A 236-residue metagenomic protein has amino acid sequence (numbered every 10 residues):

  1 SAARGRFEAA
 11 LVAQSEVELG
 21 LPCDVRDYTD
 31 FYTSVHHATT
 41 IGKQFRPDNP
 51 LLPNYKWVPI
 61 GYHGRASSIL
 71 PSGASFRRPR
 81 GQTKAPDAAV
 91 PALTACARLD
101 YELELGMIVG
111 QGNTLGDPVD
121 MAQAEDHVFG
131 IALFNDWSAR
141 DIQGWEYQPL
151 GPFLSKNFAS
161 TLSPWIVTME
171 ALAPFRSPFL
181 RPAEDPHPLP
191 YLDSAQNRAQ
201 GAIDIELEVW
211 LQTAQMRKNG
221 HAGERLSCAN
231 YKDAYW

Functional and structural regions predicted by a protein language model:
S1-C228: Active-site microenvironments in enzyme catalytic cores
A234-W236: Extended C-terminal subregions enriched in glycine
